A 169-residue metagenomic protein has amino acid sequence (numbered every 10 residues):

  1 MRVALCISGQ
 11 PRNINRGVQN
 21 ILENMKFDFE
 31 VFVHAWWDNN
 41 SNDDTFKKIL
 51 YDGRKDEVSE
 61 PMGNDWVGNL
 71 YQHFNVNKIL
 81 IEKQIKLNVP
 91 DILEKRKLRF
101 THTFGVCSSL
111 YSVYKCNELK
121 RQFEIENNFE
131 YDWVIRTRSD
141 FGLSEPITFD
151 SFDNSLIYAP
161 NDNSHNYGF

Functional and structural regions predicted by a protein language model:
M1-F169: ER/Golgi luminal nucleotide-sugar-dependent glycosyltransferases, focusing on the catalytic module
